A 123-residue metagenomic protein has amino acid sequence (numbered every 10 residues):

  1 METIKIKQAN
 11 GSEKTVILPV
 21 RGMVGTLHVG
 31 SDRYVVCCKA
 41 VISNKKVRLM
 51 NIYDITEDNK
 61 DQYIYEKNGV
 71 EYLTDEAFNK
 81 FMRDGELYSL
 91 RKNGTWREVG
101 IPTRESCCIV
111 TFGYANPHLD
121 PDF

Functional and structural regions predicted by a protein language model:
M1-Y34, K46, M50-F123: Mixed-charge, low-complexity intrinsically disordered regions
I42-S43: Residue-level recognition of beta-strand termini and adjacent short loop/turns
